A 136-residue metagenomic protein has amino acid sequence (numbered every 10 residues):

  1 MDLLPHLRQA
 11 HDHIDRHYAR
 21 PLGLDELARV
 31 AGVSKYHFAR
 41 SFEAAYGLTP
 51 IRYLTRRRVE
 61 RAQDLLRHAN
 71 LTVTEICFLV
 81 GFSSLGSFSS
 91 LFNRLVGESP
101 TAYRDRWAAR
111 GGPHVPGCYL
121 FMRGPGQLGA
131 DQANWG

Functional and structural regions predicted by a protein language model:
M1-K35, A44, T49, R61-G136: Alpha-helical bundle regulatory/interaction domains
R52, R56: Short, basic-rich loop-to-helix N-cap that marks the start of a DNA-contacting helix
